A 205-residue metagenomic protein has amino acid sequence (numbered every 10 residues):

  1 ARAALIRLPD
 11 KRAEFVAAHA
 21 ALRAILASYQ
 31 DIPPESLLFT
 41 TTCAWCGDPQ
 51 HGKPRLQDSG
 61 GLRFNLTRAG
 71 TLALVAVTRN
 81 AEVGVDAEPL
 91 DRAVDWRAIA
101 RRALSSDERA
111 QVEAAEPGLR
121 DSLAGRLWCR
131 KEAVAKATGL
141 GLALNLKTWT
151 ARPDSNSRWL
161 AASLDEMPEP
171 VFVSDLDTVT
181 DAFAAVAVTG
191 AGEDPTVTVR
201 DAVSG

Functional and structural regions predicted by a protein language model:
A1-G205: Core catalytic alpha/beta fold that binds nucleotide/phospho-ligands
